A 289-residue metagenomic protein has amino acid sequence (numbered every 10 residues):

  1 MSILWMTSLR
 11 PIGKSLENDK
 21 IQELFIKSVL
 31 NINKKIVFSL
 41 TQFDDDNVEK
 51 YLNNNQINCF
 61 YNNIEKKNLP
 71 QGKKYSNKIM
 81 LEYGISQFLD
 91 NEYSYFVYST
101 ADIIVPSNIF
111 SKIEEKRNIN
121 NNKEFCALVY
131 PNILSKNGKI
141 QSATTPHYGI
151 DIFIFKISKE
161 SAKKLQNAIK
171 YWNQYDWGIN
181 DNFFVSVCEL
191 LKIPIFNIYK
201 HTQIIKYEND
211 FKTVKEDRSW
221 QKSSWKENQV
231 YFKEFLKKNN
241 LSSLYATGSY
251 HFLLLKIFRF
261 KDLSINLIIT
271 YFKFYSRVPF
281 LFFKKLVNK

Functional and structural regions predicted by a protein language model:
I3-P11, S15-N18, F25, Y171-K289: C-terminal catalytic/acceptor-binding lobe
L4-I12, C59-K67, L128-P131, K156-S158 (+2 more regions): Short loop/turn segments at strand-loop or loop-helix junctions that form parts of catalytic or ligand-binding pockets
D19-I36: Short, acidic, metal-binding catalytic loop of nucleotide-sugar glycosyltransferases
T41-N47, Y130-I133: Short, polar loop motifs at secondary-structure junctions
F43-Y93: Active-site-proximal specificity loops/subdomain of glycosyltransferases
Y93-P106: Short beta-strand-to-loop acidic/aromatic patch adjacent to the donor-nucleotide binding site
I103-V185: Conserved catalytic core of nucleotide-sugar-dependent glycosyltransferases
